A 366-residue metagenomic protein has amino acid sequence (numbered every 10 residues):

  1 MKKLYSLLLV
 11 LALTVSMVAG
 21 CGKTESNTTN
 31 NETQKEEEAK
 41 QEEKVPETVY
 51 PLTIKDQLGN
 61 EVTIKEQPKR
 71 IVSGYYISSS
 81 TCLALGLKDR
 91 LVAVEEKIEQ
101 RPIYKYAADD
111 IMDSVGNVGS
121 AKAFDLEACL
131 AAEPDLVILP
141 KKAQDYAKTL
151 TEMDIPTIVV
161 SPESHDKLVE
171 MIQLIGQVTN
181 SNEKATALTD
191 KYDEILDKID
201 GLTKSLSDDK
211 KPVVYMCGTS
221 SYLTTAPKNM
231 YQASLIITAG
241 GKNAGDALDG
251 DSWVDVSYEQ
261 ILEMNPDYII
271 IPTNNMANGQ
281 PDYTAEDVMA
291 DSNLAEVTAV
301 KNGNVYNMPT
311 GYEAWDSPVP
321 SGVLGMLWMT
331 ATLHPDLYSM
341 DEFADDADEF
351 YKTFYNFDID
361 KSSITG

Functional and structural regions predicted by a protein language model:
M1-L8: Positively charged n-region of N-terminal signal peptides that target proteins for export
L9, L13-M17: Hydrophobic core
M17-E37: Bacterial lipoprotein signal-peptidase II cleavage site
P51-I54, N60-T63, Y146-T224, G245-A247 (+2 more regions): Extracytoplasmic substrate-binding proteins
Q57-G59, V115-E127, D249-Y258: Short helix-initiation/N-cap motifs at beta->coil->alpha
S73-A132, L136-I138, K142: A short, structured surface patch at a secondary-structure boundary
V118, L126-L139, I155, S257-N274: Proline-aspartate-enriched helix->loop->beta-strand connector
T225-S252: Alpha-helical, coiled-coil/dimerization segments enriched in small aliphatic residues
